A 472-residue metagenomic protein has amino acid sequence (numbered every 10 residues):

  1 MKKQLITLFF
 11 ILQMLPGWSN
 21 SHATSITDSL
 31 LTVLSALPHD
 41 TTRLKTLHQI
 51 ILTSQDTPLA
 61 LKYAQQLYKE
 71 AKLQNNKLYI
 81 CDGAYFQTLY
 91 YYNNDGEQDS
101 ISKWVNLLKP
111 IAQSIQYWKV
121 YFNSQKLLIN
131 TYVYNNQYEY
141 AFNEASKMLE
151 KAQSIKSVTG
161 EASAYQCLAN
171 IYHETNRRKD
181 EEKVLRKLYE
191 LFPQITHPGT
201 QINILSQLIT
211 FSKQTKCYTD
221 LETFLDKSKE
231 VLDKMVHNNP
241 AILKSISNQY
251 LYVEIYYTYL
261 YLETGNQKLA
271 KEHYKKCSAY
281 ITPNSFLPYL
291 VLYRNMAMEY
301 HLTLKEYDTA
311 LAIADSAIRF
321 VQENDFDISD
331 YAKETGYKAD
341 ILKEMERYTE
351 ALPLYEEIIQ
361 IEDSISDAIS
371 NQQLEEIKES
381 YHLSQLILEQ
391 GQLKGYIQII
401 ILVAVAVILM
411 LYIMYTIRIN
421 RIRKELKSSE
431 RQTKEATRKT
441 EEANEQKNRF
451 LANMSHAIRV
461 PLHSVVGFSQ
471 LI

Functional and structural regions predicted by a protein language model:
T24-T41, P58-L61, D99, D308 (+2 more regions): Hydrophobic positions within repeat-based interaction scaffolds
V33-D40, K69-K77, P110-W118, K151-V158 (+4 more regions): Flexible helix-coil transition and linker loops at the boundaries of alpha-helical arrays
Q49, F86, V120, L127 (+10 more regions): "A position-specific structural signal for the A-helix of alpha-solenoid helical repeats
S54, Y91-Y92, Y132, Y165 (+6 more regions): Residue at a conserved register position within TPR or TPR-like alpha-solenoid repeats
S54-T57, N94-D95, I115, N135 (+6 more regions): Structural motif corresponding to the intra-repeat A-B loop/turn of tetratricopeptide repeats
Y259-K268, E272-Q360: Membrane-proximal low-complexity regions enriched in glycine and acidic/polar residues
E425-I472: Primarily the dimerization/phosphotransfer
